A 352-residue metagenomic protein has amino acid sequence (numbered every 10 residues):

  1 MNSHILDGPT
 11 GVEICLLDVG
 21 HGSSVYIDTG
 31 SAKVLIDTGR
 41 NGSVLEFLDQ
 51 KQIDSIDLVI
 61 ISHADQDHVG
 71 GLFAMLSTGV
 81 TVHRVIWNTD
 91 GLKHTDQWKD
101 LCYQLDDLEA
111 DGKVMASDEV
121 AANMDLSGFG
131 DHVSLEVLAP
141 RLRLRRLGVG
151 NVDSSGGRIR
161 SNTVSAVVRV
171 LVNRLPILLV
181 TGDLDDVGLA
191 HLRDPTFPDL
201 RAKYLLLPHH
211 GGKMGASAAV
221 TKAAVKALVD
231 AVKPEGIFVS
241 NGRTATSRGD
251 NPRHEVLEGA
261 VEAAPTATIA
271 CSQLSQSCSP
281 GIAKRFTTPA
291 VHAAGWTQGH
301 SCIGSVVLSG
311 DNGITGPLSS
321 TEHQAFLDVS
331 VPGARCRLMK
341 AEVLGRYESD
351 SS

Functional and structural regions predicted by a protein language model:
M1-V12, V19, V69, A74-H191 (+2 more regions): Flexible, acidic/histidine-containing loops and adjacent segments that form or flank the divalent-metal
L16-S24, G30-K51, I60-S77, L144-E255: Active-site-proximal loop/helix segments of hydrolase catalytic cores
D28-T29, G310: Generic beta-strand structural signal
I56-V59, T81-D90, A202-L205, P234-V239 (+1 more regions): Hydrophobic beta-strand segments of well-ordered beta-sheets in folded domains
V59-S62, A121-N123: Short linear loop/turn motifs
